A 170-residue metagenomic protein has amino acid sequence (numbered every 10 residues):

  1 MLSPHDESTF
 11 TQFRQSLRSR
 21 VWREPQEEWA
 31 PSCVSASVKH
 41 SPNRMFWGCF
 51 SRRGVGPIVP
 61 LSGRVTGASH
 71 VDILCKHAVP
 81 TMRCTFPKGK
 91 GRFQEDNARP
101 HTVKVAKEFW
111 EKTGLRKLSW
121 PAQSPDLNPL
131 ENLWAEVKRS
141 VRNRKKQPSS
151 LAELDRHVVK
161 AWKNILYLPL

Functional and structural regions predicted by a protein language model:
M1-T9, L130-L170: C-terminal anion-handling pockets and recognition modules
M1-V79: Extended, low-complexity cationic-aromatic segments
L2, N43-M45, K90, K107 (+1 more regions): Beta-strand-rich binding-surface signature of beta-sandwich/beta-barrel folds used to engage anionic ligands
D6-S8, G48, L74, D96 (+4 more regions): Generic structural signal for small/hydrophobic residues in well-ordered secondary structure, especially within
R64-A68, P100, K145-A152: Intrinsic disorder
D72-W120: RNase H-like DDE/DDD metal-dependent nuclease/strand-transfer catalytic core used by mobile genetic elements
E95-N97, V103-V105, S119-N143, A152: RNase H-like two-metal-ion nuclease catalytic core shared by retroviral integrases and related mobile-element nucleases
